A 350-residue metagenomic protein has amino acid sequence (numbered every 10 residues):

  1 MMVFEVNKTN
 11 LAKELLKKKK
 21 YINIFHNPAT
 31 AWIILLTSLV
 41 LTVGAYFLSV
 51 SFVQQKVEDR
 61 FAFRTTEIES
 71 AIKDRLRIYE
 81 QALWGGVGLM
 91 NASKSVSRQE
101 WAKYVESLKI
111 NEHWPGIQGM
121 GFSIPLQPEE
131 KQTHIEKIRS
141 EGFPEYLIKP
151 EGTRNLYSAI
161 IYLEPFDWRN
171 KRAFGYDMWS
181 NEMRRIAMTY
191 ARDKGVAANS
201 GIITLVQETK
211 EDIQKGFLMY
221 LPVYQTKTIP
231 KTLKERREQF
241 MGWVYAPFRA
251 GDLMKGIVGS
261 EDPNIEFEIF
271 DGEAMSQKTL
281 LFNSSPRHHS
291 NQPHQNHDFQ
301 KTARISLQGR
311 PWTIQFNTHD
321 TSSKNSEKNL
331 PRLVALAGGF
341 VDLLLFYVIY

Functional and structural regions predicted by a protein language model:
E5, K20-S51, A335-L343: Extreme N-terminal signal-anchor transmembrane helix of membrane signaling/transducer proteins, especially in bacteria
V6-A29, V57, I68: N-terminal juxtamembrane segment and adjoining first transmembrane helix
V6-L16, A303-S322: Juxtamembrane amphipathic/hinge helix adjacent to a transmembrane helix
I24-N27, T318-A337: Membrane-interface helix-start motif
A45, S49-R75: Juxtamembrane interface helices immediately C-terminal to a transmembrane segment
E58, A62-T66, N91-F316: Intrinsically disordered, low-complexity polar/acidic regions
R60, F340-I349: Signal-transducing alpha-helical linker
R64-K94: N-terminal alpha-helical signal peptides/signal-anchor transmembrane segments
